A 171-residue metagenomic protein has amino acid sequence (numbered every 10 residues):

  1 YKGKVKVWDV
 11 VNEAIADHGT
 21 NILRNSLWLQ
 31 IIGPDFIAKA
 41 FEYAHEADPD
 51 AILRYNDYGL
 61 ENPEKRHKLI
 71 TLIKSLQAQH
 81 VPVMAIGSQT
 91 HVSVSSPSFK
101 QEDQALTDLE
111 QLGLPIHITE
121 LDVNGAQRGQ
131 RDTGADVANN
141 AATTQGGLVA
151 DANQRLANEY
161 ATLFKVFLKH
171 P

Functional and structural regions predicted by a protein language model:
Y1-V5, V10-A51, D57-I70, S96-Q104: Active-site cleft segment of glycoside hydrolase catalytic domains centered on the general acid/base Glu
E46, I52-Y55, Q77-A78, P82-A85 (+1 more regions): Substrate-binding and catalytic surfaces of secreted/luminal carbohydrate-active proteins
I70-Q77: Short, well-ordered amphipathic alpha-helices
